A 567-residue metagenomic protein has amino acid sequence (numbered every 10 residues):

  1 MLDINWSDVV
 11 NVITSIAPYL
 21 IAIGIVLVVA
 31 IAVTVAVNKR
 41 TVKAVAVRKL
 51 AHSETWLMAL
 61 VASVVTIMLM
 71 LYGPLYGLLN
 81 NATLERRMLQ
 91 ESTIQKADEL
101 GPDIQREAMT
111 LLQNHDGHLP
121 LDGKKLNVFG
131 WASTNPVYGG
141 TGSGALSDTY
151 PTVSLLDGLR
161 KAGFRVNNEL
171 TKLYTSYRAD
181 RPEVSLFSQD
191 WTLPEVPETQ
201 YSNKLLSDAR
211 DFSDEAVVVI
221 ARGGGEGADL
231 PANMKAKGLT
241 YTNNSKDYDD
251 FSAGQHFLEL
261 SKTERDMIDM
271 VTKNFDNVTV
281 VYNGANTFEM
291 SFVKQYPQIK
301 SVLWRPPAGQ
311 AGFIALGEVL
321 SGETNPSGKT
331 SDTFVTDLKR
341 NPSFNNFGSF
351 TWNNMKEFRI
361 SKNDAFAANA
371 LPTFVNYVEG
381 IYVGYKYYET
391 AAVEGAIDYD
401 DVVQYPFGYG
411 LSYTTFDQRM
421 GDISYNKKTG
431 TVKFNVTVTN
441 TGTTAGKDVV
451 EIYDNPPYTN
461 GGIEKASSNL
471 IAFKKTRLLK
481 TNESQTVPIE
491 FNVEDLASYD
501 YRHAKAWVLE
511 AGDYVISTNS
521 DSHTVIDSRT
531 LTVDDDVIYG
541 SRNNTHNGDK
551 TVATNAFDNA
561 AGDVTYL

Functional and structural regions predicted by a protein language model:
M1-L567: C-terminal non-catalytic regions of proteins with extracellular/luminal or membrane-system context
